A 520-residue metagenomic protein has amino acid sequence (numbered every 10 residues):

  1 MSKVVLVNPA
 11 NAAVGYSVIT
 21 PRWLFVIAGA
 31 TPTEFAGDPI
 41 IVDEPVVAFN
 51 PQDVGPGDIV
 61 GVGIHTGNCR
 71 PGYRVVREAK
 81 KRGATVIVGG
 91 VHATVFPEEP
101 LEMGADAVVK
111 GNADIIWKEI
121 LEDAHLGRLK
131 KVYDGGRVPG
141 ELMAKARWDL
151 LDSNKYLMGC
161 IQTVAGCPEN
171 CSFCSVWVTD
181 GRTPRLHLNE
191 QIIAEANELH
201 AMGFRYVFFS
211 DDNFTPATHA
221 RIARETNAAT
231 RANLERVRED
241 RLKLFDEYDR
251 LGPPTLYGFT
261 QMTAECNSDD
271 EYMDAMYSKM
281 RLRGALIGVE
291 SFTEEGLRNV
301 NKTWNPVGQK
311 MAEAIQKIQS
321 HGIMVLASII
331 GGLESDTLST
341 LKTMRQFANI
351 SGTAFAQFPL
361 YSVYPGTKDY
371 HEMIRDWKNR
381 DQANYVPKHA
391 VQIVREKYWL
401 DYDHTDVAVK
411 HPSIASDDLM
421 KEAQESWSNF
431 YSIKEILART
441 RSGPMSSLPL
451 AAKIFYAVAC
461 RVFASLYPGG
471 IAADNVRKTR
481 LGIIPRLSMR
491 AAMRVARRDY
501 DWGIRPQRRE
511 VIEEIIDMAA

Functional and structural regions predicted by a protein language model:
M1-Y206: Acidic, low-complexity intrinsically disordered segments
S2-P9, A36-D38, D53-G55, L101 (+2 more regions): Radical SAM enzyme core and accessory elements
L6, V62, F209-D211, I287 (+1 more regions): Conserved beta-strand positions
V14, P97-E99, E169, Y206 (+5 more regions): Flexible glycine/acidic-rich beta-alpha junction loops that bind and position SAM and/or redox cofactors in anaerobic
V26, R74, I116-E119, D123 (+7 more regions): Alpha-helical elements of Rossmann-like donor-binding domains used by nucleotide-donor carbohydrate transfer enzymes
D58, M103-A107, L126-R128, E225-N227 (+4 more regions): Short, hinge-like loop/turn segments at secondary-structure boundaries
E99-E119, M276-G284, T343-F358: Structural recognition of alpha->loop->beta junctions
A144-L326, G331-L333, T337-Q346: Radical SAM [4Fe-4S] cluster-binding motif and immediate context
